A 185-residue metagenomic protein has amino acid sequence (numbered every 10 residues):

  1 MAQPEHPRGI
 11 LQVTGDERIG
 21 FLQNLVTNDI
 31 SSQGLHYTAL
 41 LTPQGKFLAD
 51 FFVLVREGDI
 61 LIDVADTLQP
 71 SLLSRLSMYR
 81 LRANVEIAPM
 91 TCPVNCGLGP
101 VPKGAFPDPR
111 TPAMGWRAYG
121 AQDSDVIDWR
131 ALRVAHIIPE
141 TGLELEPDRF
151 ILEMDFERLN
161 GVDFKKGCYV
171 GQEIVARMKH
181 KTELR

Functional and structural regions predicted by a protein language model:
M1-R185: Basic, glycine/lysine-rich polyanion-binding surfaces/domains
